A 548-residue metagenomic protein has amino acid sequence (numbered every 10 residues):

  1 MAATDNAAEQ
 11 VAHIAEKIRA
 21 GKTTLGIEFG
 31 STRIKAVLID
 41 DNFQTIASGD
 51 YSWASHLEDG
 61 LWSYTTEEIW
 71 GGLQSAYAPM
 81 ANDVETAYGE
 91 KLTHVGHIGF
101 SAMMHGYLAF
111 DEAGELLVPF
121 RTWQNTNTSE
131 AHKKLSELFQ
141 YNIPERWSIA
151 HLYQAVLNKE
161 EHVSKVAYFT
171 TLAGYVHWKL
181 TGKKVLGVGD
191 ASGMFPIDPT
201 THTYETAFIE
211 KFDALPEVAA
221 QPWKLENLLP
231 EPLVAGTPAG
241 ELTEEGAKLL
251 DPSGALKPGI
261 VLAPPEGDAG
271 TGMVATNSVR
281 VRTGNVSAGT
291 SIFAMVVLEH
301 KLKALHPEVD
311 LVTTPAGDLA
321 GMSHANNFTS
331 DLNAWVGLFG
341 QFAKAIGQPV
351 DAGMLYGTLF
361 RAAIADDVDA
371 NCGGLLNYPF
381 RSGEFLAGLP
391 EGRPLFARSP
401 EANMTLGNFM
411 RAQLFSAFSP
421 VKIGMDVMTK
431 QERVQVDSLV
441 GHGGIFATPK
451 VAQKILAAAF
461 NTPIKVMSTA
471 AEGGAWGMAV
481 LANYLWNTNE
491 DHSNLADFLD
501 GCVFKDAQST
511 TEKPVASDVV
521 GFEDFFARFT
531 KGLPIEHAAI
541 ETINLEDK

Functional and structural regions predicted by a protein language model:
M1-V118, K134, K165, E226 (+5 more regions): N-terminal glycine/serine-rich phosphate-binding loop of ATP-dependent small-molecule kinases, especially carbohydrate
N6-R19, L25-G26, K133-L186, F195-A219 (+2 more regions): Active-site core segments that coordinate phosphate-bearing ligands/cofactors across diverse enzyme families
A20, G30-R33, H94, S101-M103 (+6 more regions): Short, basic and Ser/Thr-rich N-terminal targeting/leader segments
A47, L57-E58, G106, A113-P119 (+6 more regions): Glycine-rich, flexible loop/turn motifs
E85-T122, P144, H177-G189, G193-D198 (+1 more regions): Short beta-strand-loop/turn "lid" adjacent to the catalytic site in phosphate-handling enzymes
N125: Carbohydrate-associated surface elements
T128: Gly/Ser-rich phosphate-binding catalytic loop and adjacent alpha/beta segment that cradle a phosphoryl group at enzyme
W223: ATP-dependent phospho-/nucleotidyl transfer catalytic cores
